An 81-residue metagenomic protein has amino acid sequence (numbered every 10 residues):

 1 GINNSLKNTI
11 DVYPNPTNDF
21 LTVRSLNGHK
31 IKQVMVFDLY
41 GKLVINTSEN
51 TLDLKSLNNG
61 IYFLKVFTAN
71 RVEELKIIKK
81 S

Functional and structural regions predicted by a protein language model:
N3-S81: C-terminal outer-membrane/trafficking sorting elements
